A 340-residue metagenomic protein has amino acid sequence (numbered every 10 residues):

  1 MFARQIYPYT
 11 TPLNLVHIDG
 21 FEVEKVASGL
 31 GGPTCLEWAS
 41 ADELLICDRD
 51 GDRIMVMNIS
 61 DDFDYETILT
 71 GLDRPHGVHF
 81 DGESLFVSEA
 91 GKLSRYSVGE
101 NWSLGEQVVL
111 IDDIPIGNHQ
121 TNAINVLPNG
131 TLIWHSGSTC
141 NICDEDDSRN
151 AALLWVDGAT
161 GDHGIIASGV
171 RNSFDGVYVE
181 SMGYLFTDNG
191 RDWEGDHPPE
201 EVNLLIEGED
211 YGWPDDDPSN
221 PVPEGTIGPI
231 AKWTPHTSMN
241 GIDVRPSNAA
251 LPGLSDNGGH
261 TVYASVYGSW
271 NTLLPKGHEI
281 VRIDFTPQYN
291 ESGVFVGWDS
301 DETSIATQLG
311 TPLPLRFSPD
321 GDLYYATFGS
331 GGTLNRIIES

Functional and structural regions predicted by a protein language model:
F2-V16, T121, S138-I142, A151 (+5 more regions): Beta-propeller domain segments
L13-A39: Mature N-terminal segment immediately following signal peptide/propeptide cleavage in secreted/periplasmic
G20, G51, D61-F63, E100 (+4 more regions): Short coil turn/linker residues within repeat-based beta-strand modules
V23-S28, F63-T70, V108-I114, G161-A167 (+2 more regions): A short beta-strand motif characteristic of beta-propeller blades
G29-E43, T70-A90, P115-T131, S168-G183 (+2 more regions): Beta-rich, blade/repeat-based domains predominating in secreted/periplasmic proteins but also intracellular
L44-D62: Beta-propeller domains
L45-C47, V87-S88, L132-S136, L185-D188 (+2 more regions): Residue position within the beta-strands of beta-propeller blades
G91-L127, H135-N141: Asp-box/WD-like beta-propeller blade repeats and closely related beta-sheet repeat scaffolds
